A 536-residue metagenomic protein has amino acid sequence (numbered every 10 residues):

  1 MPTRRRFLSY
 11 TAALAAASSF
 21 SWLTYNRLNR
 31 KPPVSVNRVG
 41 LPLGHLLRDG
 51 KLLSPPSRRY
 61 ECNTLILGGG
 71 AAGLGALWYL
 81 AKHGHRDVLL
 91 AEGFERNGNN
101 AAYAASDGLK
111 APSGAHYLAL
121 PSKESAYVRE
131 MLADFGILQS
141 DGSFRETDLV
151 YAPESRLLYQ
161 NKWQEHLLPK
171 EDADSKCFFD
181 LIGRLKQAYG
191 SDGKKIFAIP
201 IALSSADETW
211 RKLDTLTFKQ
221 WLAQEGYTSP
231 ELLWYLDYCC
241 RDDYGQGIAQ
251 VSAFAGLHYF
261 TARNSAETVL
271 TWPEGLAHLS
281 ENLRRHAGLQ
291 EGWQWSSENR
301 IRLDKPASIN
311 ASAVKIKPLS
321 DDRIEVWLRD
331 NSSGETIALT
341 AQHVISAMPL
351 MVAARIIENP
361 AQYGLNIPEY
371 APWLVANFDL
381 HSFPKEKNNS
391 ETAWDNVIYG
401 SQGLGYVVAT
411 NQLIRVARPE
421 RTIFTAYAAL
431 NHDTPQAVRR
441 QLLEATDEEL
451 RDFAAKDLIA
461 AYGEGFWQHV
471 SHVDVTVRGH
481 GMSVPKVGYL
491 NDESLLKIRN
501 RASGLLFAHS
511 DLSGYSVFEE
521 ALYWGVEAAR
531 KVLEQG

Functional and structural regions predicted by a protein language model:
M1-A15: N-terminal secretory signal peptides and thylakoid transit peptides that target proteins across membranes
A13-L53, H166-L168, D379, K385-G536: Conserved flavin/dinucleotide-binding core of flavoenzymes
R58-G70: Beta1/beta-strand and adjacent pyrophosphate-binding region of the FAD-binding site in flavoprotein oxidoreductases
A81-A104: Glycine-rich FAD pyrophosphate-binding loop
K110-R145, L149: Conserved FAD-binding subdomain of flavin-dependent enzymes
A133, S143-Q250: Mobile amphipathic helical/loop "lid" adjacent to a hydrophobic cofactor/ligand pocket
F197-S312: Active-site/ligand-binding neighborhood in enzyme catalytic cores
I309-F424, A461: Mid-domain catalytic core of redox enzymes that form a hydrophobic substrate pocket/lid adjacent to a catalytic redox
